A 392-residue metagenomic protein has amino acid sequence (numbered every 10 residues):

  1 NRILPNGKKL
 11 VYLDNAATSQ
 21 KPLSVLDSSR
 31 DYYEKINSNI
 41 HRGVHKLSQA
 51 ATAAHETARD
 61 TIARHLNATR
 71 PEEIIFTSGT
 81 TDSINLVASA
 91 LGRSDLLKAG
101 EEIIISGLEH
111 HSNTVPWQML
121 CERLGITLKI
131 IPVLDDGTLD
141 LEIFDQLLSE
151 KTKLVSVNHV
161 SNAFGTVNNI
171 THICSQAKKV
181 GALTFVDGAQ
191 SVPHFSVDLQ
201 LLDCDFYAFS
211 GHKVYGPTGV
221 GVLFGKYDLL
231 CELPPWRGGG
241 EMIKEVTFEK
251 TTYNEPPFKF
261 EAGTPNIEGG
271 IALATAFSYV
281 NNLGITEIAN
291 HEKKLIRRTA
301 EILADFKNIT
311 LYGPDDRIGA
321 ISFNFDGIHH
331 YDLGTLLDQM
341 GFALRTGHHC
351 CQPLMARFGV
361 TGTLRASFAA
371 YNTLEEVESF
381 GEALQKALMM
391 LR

Functional and structural regions predicted by a protein language model:
N1-R392: Pyridoxal 5′-phosphate
